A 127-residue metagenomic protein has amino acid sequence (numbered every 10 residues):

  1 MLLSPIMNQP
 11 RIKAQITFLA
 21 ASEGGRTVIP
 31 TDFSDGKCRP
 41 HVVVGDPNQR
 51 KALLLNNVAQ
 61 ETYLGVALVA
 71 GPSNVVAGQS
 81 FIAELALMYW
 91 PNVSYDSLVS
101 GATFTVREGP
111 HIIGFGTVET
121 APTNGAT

Functional and structural regions predicted by a protein language model:
L2-T127: C-terminal effector/interaction modules appended to NTPase cores
